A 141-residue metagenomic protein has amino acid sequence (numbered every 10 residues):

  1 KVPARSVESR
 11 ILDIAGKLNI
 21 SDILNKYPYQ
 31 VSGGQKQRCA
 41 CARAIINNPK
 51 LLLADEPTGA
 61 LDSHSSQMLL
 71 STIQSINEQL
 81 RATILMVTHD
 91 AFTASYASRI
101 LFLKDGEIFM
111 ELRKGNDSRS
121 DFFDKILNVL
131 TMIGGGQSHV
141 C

Functional and structural regions predicted by a protein language model:
R5-D22: Conserved ABC ATPase "signature" region
Y27-V31, Q35: Conserved ABC ATPase signature
C41: Hydrophobic anchor residue at the start of the ABC signature
I46-K50: A short, proline-enriched helix->beta-strand linker immediately N-terminal to the Walker B motif in ABC-type P-loop
L52-D55: Catalytic Walker B motif of ABC-type/P-loop ATPase nucleotide-binding domains
Q67-Q79: Helical segment within the ABC ATPase nucleotide-binding domain
E107-M132: Conserved beta-strand-loop-alpha-helix hinge in the C-terminal portion of ABC ATPase nucleotide-binding domains
